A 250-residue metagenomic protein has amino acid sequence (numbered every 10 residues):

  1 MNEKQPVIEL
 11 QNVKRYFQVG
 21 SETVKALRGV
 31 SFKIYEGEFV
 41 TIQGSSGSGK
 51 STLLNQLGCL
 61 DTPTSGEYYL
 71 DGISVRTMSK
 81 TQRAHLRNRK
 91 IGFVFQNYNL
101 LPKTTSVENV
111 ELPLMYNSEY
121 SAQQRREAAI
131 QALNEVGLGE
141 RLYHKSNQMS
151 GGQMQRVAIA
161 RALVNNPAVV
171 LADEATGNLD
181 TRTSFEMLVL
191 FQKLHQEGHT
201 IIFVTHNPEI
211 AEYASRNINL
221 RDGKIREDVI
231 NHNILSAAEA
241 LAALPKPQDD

Functional and structural regions predicted by a protein language model:
P6-L220: ABC family nucleotide-binding domain
K224-D249: Conserved beta-strand-loop-alpha-helix hinge in the C-terminal portion of ABC ATPase nucleotide-binding domains
